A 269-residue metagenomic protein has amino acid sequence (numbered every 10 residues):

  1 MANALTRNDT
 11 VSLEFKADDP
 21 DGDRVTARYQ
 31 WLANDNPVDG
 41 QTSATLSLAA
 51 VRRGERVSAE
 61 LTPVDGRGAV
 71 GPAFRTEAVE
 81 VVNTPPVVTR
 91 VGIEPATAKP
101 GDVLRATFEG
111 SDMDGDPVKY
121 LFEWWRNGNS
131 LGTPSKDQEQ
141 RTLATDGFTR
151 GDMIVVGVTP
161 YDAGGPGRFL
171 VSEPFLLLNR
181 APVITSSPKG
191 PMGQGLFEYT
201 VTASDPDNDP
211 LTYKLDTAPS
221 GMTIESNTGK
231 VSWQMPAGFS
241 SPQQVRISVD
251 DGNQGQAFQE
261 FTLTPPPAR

Functional and structural regions predicted by a protein language model:
M1-R269: Ser/Thr/Pro/Gly-rich low-complexity disordered regions
